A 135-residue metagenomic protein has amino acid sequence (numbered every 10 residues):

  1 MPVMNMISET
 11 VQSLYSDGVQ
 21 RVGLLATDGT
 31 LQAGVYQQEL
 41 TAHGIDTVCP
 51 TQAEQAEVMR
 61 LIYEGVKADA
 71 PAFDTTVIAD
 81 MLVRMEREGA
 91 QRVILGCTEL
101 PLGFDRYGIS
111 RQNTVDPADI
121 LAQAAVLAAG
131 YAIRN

Functional and structural regions predicted by a protein language model:
M1-N135: Non-catalytic structural scaffold of enzyme domains
